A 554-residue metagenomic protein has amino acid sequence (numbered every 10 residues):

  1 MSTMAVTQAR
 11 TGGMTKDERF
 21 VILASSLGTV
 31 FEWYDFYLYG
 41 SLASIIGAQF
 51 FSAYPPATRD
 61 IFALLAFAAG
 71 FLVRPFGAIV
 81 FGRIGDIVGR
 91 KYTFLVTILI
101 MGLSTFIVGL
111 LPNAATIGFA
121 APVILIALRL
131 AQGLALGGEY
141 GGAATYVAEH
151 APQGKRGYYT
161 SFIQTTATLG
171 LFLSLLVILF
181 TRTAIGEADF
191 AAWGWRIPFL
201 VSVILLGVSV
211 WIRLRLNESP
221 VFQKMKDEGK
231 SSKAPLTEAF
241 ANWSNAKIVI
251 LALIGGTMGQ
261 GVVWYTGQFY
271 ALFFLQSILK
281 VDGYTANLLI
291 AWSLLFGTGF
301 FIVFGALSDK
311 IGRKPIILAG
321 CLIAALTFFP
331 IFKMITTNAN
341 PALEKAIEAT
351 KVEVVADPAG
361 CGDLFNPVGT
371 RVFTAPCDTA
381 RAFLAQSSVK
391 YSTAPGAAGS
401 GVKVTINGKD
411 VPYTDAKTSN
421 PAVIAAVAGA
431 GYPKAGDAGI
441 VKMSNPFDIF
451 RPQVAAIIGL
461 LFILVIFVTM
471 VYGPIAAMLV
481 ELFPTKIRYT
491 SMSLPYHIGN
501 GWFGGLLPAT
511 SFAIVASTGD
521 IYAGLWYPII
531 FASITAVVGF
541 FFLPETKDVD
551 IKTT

Functional and structural regions predicted by a protein language model:
Y39-G40, N245-S293, I331-F332, A359-A394 (+5 more regions): Extracytoplasmic gate region of multi-pass secondary transporters
A43-F76: Extracellular/periplasmic helix-loop-helix junction of adjacent transmembrane segments in MFS-like secondary
S52, L99-G118, I323-A342, P433-K434 (+1 more regions): C-terminal ends and interior cores of transmembrane alpha-helices in multi-pass membrane transporters/permeases
L64-R83, G102-S104, L169, A291-F304: Central cavity-lining transmembrane alpha-helices of secondary-active solute carriers, predominantly the Major
I87-L99, K310-C321: Cytoplasmic membrane-interface "Motif A"-like loop-to-helix N-cap segments of 12-TM Major Facilitator Superfamily
L111, I117-G137, A342-A356, R451-M470: Hydrophobic core of transmembrane alpha-helices in multi-pass small-molecule transporters, especially MFS/SLC-type
A135, G157-R182, L205, I331 (+1 more regions): Glycine-rich segments within core transmembrane alpha-helices of 12-TM secondary carriers
F332-G459: Low-complexity, proline/glycine-enriched hydrophobic segments characteristic of transmembrane helices
